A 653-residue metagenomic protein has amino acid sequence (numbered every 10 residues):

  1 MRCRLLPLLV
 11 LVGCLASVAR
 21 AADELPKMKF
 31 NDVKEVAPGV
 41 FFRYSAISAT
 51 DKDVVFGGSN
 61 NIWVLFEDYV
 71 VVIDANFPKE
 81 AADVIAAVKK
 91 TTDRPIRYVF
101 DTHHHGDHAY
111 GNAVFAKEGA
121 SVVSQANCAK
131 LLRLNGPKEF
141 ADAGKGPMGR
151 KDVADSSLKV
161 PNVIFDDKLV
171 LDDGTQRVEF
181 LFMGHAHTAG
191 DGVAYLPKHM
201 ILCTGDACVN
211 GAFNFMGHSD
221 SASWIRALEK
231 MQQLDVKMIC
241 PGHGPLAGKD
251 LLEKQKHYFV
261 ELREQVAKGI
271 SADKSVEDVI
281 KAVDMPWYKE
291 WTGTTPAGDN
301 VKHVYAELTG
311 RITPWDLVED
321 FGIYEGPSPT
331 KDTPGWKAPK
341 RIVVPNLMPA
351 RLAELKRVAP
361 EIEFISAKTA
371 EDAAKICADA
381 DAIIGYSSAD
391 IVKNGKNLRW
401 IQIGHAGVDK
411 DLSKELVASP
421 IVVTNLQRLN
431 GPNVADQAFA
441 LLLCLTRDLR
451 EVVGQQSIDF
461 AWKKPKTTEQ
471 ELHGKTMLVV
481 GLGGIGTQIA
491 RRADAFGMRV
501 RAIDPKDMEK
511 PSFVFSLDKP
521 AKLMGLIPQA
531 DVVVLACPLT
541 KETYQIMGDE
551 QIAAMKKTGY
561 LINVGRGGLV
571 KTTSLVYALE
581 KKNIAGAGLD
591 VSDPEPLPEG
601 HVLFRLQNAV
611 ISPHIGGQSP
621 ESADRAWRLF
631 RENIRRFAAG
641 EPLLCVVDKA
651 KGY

Functional and structural regions predicted by a protein language model:
A22-E24, M28-F30, E35, C128-M183 (+4 more regions): Metallo-beta-lactamase
E35-A87, G192-T204: Conserved beta-strand hairpin/beta-sheet module of binuclear metal-dependent hydrolase folds, prominently
F66-V71, K79-V123, L234: Active-site metal-binding motif and surrounding structural segment of the metallo-beta-lactamase
Y69-V70, F77-K79, K168-V170, R177-E261 (+1 more regions): Metallo-beta-lactamase
D316-T424, G548: An N-terminal-biased, well-structured beta-alpha scaffold segment characteristic of Rossmann-like dinucleotide-binding
A418-T476, R491, V646-K649: Phosphate-binding beta-alpha-beta segment of Rossmann-like dinucleotide-binding domains, i.e., the NAD(P)
P505-V602: Rossmann-like adenosine-cofactor binding region
T558, V564-Y653: Rossmann-like dinucleotide-binding domain for NAD(H)/NADP(H)
